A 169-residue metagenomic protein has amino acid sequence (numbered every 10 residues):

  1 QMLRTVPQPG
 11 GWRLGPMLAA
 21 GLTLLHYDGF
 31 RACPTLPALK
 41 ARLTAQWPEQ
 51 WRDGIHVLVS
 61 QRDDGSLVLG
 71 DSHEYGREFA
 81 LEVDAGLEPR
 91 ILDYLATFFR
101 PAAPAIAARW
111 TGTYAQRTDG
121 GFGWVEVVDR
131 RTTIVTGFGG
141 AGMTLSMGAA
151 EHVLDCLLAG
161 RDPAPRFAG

Functional and structural regions predicted by a protein language model:
Q1-A105: Active-site substrate-recognition segment that forms the wall of the catalytic cavity or substrate channel
G54, R62-V68, E74-G169: C-terminal catalytic lobe of FAD-dependent flavoproteins
